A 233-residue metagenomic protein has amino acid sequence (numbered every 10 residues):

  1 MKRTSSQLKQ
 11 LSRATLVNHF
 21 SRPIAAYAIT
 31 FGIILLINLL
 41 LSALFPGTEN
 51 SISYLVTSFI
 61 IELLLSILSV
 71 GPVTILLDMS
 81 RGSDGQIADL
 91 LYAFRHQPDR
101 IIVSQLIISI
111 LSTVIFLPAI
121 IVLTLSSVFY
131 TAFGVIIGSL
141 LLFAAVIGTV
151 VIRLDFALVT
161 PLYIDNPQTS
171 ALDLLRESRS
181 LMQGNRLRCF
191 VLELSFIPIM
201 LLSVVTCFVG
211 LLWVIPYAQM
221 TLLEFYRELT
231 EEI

Functional and structural regions predicted by a protein language model:
M1-I233: Hydrophobic alpha-helical membrane segments
